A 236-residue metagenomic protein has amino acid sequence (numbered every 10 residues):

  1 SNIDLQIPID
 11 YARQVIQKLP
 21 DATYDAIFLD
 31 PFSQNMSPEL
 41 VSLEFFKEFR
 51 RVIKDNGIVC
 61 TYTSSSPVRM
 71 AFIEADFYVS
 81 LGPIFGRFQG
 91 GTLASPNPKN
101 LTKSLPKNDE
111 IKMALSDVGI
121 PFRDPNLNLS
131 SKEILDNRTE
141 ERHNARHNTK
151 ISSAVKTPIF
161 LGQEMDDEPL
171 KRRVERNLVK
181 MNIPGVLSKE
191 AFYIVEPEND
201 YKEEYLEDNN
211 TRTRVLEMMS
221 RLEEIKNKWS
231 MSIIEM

Functional and structural regions predicted by a protein language model:
S1-L19: S-adenosyl-L-methionine
L5, A22-P31: Short SAM/SAH-binding signature in class I
F28, D55-T63: Conserved beta-strand signature within the Rossmann-like core of class I S-adenosyl-L-methionine
F32, S64-P67, I84-F85: An acidic- and aromatic-residue-enriched active-site/binding cleft used to recognize and process polar
N35-M36: Short glycine-rich, flexible loops that bind phosphorylated cofactors or substrates
E39-D55: A short glycine-rich, Lys/Arg-flanked "PGG" loop and its adjoining helix->strand segment in the class I
R69-L93: Conserved Class I S-adenosyl-L-methionine
L93-M236: SAM/dcSAM-binding transferase cores
